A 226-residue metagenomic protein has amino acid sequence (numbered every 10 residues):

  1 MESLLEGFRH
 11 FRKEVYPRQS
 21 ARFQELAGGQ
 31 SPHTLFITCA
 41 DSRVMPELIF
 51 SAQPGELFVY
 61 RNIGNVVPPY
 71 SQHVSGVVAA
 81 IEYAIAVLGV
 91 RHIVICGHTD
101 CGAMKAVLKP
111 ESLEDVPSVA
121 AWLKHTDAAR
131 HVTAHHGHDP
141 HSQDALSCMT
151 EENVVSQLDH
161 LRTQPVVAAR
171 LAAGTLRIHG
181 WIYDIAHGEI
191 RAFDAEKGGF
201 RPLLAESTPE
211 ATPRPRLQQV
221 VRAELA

Functional and structural regions predicted by a protein language model:
M1-P32, N65-R91, G102-A226: Divalent-metal-activated hydrolytic enzyme cores
Q24-G29, T34, T38, L48-S51: Short secondary-structure boundary/capping segments within folded domains
H33-F36, E56-F58, R91-V94: Structural motif
I37-C39, R61, V94-H98, H179-D184: Short beta-strand segments
D41-R43, H98-A103: Gly/Ser/Thr-rich loops at beta-strand to alpha-helix junctions that form or flank small-molecule/cofactor-binding
R43-I63: Catalytic core of membrane glycerolipid acyltransferases/transacylases, capturing the structured, soluble-facing
